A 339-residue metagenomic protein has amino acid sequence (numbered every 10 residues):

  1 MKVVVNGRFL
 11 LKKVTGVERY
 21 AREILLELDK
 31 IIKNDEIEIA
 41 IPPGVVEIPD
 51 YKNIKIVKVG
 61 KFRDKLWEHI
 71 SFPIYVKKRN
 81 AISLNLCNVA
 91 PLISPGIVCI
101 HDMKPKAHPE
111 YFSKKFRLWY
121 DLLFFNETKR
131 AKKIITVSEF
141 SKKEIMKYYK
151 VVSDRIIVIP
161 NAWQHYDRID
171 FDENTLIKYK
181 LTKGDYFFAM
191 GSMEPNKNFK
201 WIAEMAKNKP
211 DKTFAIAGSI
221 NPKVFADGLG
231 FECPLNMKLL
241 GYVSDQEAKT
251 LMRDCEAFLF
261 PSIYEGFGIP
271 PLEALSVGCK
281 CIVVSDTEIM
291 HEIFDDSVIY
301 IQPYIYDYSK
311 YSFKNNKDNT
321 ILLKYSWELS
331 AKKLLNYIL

Functional and structural regions predicted by a protein language model:
M1-L339: Carbohydrate transferase catalytic cores enriched for Leloir-type hexosyltransferases
